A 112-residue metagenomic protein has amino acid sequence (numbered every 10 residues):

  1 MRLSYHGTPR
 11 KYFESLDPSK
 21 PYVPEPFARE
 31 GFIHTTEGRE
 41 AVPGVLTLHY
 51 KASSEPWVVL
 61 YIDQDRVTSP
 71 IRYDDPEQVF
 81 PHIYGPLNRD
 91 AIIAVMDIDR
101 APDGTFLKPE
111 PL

Functional and structural regions predicted by a protein language model:
M1-L112: Conserved, structured core segments of small domains
